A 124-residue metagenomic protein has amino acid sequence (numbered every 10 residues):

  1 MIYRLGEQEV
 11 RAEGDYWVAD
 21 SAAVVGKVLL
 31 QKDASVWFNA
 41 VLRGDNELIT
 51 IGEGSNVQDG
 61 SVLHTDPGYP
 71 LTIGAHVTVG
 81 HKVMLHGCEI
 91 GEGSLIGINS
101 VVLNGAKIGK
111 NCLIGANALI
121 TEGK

Functional and structural regions predicted by a protein language model:
M1-Y16: Extreme N-terminal tail/first-helix region
G14, A19-D20, V25-G26, Q31-K32 (+13 more regions): Left-handed beta-helix
